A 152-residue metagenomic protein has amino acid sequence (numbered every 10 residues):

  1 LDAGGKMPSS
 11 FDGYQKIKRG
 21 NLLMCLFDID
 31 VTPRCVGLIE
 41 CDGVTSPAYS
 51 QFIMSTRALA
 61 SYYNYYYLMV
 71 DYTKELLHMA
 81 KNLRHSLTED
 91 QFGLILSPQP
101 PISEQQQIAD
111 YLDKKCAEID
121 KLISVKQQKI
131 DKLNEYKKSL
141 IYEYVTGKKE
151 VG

Functional and structural regions predicted by a protein language model:
L1-R19: Sequence-specific dsDNA recognition surfaces
G5-P8, S50-M54, G93-Q99: Short, well-ordered beta-strand elements within core beta-sheets of diverse protein domains
R19, L23-Y72, H78, S86-T88: A short beta-sheet element
G20, L94-I95, Q105: Structural signal for hydrophobic
A58, D90, I102-E104: Cytosolic histidine kinase catalytic core of two-component systems
Q99-G152: Amphipathic alpha-helical coiled-coil/heptad-repeat segments
